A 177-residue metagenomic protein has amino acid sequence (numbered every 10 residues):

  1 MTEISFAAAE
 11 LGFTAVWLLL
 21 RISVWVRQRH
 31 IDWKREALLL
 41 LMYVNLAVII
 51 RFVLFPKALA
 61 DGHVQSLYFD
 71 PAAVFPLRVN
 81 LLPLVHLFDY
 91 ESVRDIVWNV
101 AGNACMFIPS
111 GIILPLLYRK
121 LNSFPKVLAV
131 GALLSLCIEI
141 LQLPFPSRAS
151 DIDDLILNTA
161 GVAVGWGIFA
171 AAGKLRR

Functional and structural regions predicted by a protein language model:
M1-P146, W166-R177: Bulky hydrophobic segments
